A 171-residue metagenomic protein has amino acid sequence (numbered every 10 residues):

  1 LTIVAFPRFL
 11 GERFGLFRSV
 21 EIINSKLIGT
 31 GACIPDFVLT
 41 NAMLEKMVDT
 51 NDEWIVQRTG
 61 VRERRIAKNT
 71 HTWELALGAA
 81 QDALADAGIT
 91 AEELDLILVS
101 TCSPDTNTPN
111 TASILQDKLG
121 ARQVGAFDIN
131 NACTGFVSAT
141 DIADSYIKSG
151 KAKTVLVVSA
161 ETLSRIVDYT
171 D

Functional and structural regions predicted by a protein language model:
T2-D95, L119, Q123: Conserved "HGTGT" condensation-loop signature of ketosynthase/thiolase-family condensing enzymes that catalyze
F6, F14-I22, K46-M47, A85-E92 (+1 more regions): Acyl-thioester C-C bond-transforming condensing/cleaving domain
I28-T30, S100, V158: Short hydrophobic segments within beta-strands
T70, C102-D105: Short, surface-exposed acidic/glycine-rich loop or hinge patches that mediate macromolecular interfaces
D95-T101: Short glycine-rich or small-residue beta-strand-to-loop segments that form or flank ligand, phosphate, metal/Fe-S
